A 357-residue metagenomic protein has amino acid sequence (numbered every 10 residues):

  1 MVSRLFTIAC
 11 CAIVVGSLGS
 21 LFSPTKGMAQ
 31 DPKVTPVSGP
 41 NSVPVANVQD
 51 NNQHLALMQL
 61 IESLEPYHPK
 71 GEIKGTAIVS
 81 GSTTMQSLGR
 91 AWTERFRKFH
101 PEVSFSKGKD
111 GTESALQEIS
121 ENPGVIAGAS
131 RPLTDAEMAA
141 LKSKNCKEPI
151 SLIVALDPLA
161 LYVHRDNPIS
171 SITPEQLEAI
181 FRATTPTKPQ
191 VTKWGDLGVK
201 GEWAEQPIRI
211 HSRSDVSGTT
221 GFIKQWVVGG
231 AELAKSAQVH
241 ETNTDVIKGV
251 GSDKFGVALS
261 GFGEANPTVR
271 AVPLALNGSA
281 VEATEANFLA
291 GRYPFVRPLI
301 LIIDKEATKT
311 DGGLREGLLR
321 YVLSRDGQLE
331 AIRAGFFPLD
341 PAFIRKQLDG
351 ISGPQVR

Functional and structural regions predicted by a protein language model:
M1-C10: Bacterial N-terminal signal peptides that target proteins for export
A9-S20: Bacterial N-terminal signal peptides
G27-R357: Flexible loop/hinge segments at secondary-structure junctions
